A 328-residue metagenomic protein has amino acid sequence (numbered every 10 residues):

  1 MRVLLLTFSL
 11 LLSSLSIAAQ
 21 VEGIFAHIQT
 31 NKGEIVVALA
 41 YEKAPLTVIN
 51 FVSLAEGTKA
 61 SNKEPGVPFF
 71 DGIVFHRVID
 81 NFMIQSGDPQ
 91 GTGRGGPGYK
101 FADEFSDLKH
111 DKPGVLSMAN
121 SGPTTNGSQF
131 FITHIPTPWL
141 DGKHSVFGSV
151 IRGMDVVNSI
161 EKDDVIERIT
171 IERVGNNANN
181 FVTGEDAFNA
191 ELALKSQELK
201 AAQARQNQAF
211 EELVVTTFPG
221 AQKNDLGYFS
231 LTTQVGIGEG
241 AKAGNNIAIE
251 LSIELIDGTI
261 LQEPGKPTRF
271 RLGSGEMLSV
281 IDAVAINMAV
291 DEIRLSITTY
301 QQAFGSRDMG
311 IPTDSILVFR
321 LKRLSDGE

Functional and structural regions predicted by a protein language model:
L5-S14: Bacterial N-terminal signal peptides
I17-E328: Cross-family detector of peptidyl-prolyl cis-trans isomerase
